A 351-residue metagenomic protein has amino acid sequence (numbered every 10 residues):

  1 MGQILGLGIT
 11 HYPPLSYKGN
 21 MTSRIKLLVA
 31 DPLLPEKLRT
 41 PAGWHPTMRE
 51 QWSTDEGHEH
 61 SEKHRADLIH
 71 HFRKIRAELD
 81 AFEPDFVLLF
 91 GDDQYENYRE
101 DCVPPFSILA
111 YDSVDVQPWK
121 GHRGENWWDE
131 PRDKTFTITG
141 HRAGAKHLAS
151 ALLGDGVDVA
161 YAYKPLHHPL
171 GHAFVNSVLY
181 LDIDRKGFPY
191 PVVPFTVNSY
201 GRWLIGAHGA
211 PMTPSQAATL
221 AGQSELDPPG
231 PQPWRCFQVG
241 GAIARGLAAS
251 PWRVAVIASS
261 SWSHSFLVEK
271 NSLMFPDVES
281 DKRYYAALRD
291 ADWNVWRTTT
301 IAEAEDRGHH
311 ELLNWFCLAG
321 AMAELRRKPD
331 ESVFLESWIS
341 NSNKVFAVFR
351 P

Functional and structural regions predicted by a protein language model:
M1-F82, P104-Q238, A249, V268-P351: Flexible, D/E/H-enriched segments
I4-G6, P84-L88, E96, D158 (+1 more regions): Beta-sheet entry/capping signal
P13, D92-Q94, S199, W262: Acidic, glycine-rich active-site loops and adjacent beta-strand->loop/helix elements that engage anionic groups
I69-H70, F82, G91-Q94, G246 (+1 more regions): Short HxH-centered metal-ligating active-site micro-motif
D85-G91, F195, W252-W262: Beta-strand elements within well-structured catalytic alpha/beta cores of enzymes that handle phosphate/sulfate esters
R99: Active-site pocket-lining segments that scaffold enzyme catalytic pockets across diverse folds
Q232, I243-V256: Nuclease catalytic cores that cleave nucleic-acid phosphodiester bonds, predominantly acidic two-metal-ion
S265: Active-site alpha-helical segments that house and flank conserved acidic catalytic motifs for diphosphate chemistry
